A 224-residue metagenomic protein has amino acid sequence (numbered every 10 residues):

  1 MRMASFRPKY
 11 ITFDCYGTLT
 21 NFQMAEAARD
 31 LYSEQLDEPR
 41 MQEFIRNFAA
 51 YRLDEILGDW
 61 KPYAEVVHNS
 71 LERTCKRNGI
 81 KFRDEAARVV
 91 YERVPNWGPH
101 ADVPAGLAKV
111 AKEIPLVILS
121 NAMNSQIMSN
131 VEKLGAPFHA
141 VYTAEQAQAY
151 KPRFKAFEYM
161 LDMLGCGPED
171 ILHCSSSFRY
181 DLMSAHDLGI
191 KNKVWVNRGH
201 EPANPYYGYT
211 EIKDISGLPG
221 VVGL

Functional and structural regions predicted by a protein language model:
M1-Y10, P39, A108, V117-L224: Asp-based, Mg2+/Mn2+-dependent phosphohydrolase catalytic module
A4-A101, K112, S125: N-terminal helical cap/lid subdomain that shapes the substrate entry/recognition surface in HAD-like hydrolases
A25, P104, R153-F154: Conserved strand-to-helix beginnings and helix N-cap segments that scaffold or border functional pockets
